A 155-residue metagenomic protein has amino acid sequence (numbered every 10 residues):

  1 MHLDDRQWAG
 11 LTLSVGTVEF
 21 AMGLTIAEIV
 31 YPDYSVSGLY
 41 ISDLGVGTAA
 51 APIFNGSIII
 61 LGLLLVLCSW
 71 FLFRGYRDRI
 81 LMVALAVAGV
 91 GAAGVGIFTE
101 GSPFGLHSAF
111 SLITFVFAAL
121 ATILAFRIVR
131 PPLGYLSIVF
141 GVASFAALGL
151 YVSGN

Functional and structural regions predicted by a protein language model:
L3-R6, W70-L81, R127-Y135: Membrane-interface helix-boundary motifs at transmembrane edges
D4-V30: N-terminal signal-anchor transmembrane alpha helix
T17, S57-L67, V116-A125: Hydrophobic cores of alpha-helical transmembrane segments in multi-pass inner/ER membrane proteins, independent
G23-V46: Hydrophobic transmembrane helix segments
L24, L65, G89-A92: A generic transmembrane-helix signature of 12-TM secondary carrier transporters
L44-L63: Interfacial helix-start motif at the membrane-water boundary
L85-V129: Membrane-proximal helix-loop-helix units in multi-pass membrane proteins
V129-N155: Terminal transmembrane helical module of multi-pass membrane proteins
